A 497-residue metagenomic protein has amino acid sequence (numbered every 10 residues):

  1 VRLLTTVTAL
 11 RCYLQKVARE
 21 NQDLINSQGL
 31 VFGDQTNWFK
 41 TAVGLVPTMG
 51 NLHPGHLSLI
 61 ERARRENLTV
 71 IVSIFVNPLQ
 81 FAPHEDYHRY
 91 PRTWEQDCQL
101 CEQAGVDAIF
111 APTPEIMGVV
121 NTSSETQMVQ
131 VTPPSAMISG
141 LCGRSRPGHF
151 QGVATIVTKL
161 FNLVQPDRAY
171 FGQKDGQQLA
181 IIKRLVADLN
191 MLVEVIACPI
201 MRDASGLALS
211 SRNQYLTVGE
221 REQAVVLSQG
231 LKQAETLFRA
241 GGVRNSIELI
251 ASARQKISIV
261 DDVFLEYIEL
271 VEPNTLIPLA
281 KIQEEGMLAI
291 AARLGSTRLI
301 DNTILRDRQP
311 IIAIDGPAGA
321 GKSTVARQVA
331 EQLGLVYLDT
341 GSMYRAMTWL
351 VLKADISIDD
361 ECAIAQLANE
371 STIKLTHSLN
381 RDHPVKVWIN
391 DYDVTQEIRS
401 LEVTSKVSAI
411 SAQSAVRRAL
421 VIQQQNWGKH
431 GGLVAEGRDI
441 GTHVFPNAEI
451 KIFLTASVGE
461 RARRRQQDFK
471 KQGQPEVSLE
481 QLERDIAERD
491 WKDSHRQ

Functional and structural regions predicted by a protein language model:
V1-V271, I277, G286: Nucleotidyltransferase catalytic core that binds NTPs
A111, Q424-H430, R438-H443, N447 (+1 more regions): Small-molecule kinase domains that catalyze NTP-dependent phosphoryl transfer to phosphate-bearing small molecules
F161, A180-K183, L189-M191, T395-V407 (+1 more regions): ATP-dependent NMP and nucleoside kinases share a basic, alpha-helical "lid"
G319: Walker A (P-loop) phosphate-binding loop of P-loop NTPases
K322: Conserved lysine of the Walker
L333-L350: Short beta-strand-centered segment that lines the nucleotide-binding/catalytic pocket of NTP-utilizing
I356-R381: Conserved nucleotide-sensing/catalytic segment adjacent to the nucleotide-binding pocket in NTP-handling enzymes
